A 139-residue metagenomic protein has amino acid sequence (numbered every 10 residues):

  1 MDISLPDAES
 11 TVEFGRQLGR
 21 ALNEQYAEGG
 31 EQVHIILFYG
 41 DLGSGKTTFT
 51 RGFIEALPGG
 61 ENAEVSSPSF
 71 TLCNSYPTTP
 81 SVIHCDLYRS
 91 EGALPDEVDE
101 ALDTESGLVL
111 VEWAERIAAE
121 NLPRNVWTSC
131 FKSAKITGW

Functional and structural regions predicted by a protein language model:
M1-Q25: N-terminal pre-Walker A segment at the start of P-loop NTPase domains
I36-F38: Hydrophobic anchor at the beta1->P-loop junction of P-loop NTPases
L42: The conserved Walker
K46: Conserved lysine of the Walker
G60-Y76: Short beta-strand-centered segment that lines the nucleotide-binding/catalytic pocket of NTP-utilizing
H84-E91: Switch II (G3) loop of P-loop NTPases
A93, D99-W139: Short phosphate-coordinating micro-motif centered on Lys-Gly-acidic
